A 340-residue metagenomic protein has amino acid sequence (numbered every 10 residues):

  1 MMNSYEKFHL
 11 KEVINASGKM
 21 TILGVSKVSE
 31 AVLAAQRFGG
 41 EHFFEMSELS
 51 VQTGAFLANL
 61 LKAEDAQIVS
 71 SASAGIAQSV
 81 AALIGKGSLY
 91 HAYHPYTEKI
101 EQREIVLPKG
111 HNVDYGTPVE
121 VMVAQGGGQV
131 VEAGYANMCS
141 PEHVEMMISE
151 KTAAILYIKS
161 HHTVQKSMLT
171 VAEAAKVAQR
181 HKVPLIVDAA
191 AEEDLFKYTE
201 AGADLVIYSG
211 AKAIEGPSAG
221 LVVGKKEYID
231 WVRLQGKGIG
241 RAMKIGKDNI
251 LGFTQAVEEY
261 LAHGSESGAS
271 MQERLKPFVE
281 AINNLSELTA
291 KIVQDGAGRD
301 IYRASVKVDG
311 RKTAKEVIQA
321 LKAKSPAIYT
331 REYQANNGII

Functional and structural regions predicted by a protein language model:
M2-L23, K27-V28, G54-L261, V279-N283: Conserved PLP-enzyme active-site core in the AAT-like
S4, E287-I340: Conserved C-terminal alpha-helix-loop-beta "cap" of PLP-dependent enzymes that closes/shapes the active-site mouth
T21-V32, F43-V51: A structural motif shared across PLP-dependent enzymes of the aminotransferase-like
E48-L49, I245, Y333-Q334: Short coil/turn segments at secondary-structure boundaries
S50, M271, L275, G310-I318: Generic alpha-helical secondary structure
L261-Q294: Conserved PLP-dependent catalytic core of the aminotransferase class-I/II
